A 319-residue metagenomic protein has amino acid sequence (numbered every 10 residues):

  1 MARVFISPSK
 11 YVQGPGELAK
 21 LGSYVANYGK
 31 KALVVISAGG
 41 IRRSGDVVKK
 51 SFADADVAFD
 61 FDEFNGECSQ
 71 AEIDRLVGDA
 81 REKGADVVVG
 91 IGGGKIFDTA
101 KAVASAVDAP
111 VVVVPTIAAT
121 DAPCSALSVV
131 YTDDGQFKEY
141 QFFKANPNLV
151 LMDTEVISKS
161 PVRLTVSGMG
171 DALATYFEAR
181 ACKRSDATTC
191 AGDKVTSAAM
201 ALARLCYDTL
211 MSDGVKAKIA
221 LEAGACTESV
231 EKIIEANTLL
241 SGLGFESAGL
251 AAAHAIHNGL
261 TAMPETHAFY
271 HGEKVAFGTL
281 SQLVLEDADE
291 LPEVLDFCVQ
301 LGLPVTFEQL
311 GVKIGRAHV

Functional and structural regions predicted by a protein language model:
M1-V87, F307: ATP/NTP phosphate-donor binding region
S9, S105-A198: A glycine/threonine-rich phosphate-anchoring loop and its flanking beta-alpha core in nucleotide/phosphate-binding
L18, I41-G45, Q70, K95-A102 (+2 more regions): Short glycine/serine/threonine-rich phosphate/pyrophosphate-binding segments that cradle anionic phosphate groups
K20, A288-R316: C-terminal charged capping/lid subdomain of soluble metabolic enzymes
A80-V103, V107-T116: A short, small-residue-rich loop immediately preceding and capping a beta-strand
T189-Q300: Active-site segments that bind and position negatively charged phosphate/pyrophosphate groups
